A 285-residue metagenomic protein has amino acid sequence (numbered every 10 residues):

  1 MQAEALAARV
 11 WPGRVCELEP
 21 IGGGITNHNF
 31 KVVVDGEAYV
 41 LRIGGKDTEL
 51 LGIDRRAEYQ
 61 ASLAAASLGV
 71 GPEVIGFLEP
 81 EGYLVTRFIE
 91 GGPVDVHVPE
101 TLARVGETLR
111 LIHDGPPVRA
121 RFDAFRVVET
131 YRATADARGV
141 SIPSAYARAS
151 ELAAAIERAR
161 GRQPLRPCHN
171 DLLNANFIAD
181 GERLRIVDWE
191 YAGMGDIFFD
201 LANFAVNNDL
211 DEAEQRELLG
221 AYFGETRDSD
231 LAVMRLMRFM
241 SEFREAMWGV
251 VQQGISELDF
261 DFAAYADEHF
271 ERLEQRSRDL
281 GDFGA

Functional and structural regions predicted by a protein language model:
M1-E17, P117-N170, I178-G181, T226 (+1 more regions): An alpha-helical support segment within catalytic cores of ATP-dependent transferases
E19-G36, V40-L41, A154-L201, A213: Active-site acidic catalytic loop and adjacent metal/ATP-binding pocket of ATP-dependent phosphoryl transfer enzymes
E19-R126, R132-A147, R162: ATP-binding pocket architecture of kinase catalytic cores
K46, G91, L184, A192-M194 (+1 more regions): Activation segment
R55, A232, L236-F239: Start-of-helix signal in alpha-solenoid helical-repeat scaffolds, especially tetratricopeptide repeats
G69, L109, H113-P117, E157-R160 (+4 more regions): A general structural signal marking secondary-structure boundaries and capping sites
A137-R138, P143-S144, M247-A285: ATP/Mg2+ or Mg2+-diphosphate-binding catalytic cores that bind nucleotide phosphates or diphosphates via glycine-rich
F198-R227, F239-E257, R272: Active-site activation/catalytic loop segments of kinase-like enzymes and analogous catalytic loops in related
